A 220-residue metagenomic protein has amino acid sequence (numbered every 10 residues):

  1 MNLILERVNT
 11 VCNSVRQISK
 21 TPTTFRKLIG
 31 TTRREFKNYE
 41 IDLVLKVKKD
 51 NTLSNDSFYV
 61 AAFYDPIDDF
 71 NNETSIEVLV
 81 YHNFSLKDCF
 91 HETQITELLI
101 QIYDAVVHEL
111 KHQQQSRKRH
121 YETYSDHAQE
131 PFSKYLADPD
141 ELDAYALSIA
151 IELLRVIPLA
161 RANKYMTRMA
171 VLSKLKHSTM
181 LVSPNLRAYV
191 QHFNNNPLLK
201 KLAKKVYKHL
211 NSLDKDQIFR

Functional and structural regions predicted by a protein language model:
V15-E40: Zn2+-dependent metallopeptidase catalytic core
I18, E92-D104, K134-D138: Short, charged/polar micro-motifs that form catalytic or ligand-binding hotspots
T52, D56-I100: Active-site scaffold of zinc-dependent metalloenzymes
I100, S116-L142: Post-HEXXH active-site segment of zinc metalloproteases
D104-R117, A144: Active-site recognition of the HExxH zinc-binding catalytic motif
Q113-H120, A150-R155: Active-site catalytic microenvironments for nucleophilic, acid-base chemistry
Y135-A137, S148-R220: Long, well-structured alpha-helical subdomains associated with metal-dependent extracellular/ecto-lumenal hydrolases
